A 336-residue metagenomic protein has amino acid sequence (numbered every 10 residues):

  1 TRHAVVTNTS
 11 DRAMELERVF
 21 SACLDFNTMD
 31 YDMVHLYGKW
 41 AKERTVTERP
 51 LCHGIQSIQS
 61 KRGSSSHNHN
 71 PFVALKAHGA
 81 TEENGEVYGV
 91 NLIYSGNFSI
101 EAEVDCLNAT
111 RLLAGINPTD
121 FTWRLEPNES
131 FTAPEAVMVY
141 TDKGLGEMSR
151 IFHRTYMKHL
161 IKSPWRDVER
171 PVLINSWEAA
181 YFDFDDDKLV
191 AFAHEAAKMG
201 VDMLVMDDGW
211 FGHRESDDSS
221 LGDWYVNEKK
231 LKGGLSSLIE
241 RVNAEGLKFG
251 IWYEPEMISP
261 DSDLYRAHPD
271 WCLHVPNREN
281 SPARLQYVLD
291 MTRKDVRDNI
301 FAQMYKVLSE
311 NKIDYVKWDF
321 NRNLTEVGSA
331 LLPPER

Functional and structural regions predicted by a protein language model:
T1-D105, T119-F121: Polysaccharide-binding surfaces and accessory modules of carbohydrate-active proteins
A109-E126: Short acidic, Pro/Gly- and aromatic-enriched capping/linker segments at domain boundaries
W123-D142: Short Pro-Gly-centered flexible turn/kink motifs
A133, R170-S176, D202-M206, F249-Y253 (+1 more regions): Hydrophobic faces of well-ordered beta-strands that scaffold small-molecule active sites in alpha/beta enzyme cores
I151-M203: An acidic-aromatic substrate-binding cleft motif
E169-P171, E178-F182, N227, I251-E310: Active-site-adjacent "subsite" loops/lids of carbohydrate-active enzymes
A180-R266, D298-A302: Aromatic- and glycine-enriched glycan-recognition loops and surfaces that form the carbohydrate-binding subsites
G200-W210, N299-L332: Active-site groove signature of glycoside hydrolases
